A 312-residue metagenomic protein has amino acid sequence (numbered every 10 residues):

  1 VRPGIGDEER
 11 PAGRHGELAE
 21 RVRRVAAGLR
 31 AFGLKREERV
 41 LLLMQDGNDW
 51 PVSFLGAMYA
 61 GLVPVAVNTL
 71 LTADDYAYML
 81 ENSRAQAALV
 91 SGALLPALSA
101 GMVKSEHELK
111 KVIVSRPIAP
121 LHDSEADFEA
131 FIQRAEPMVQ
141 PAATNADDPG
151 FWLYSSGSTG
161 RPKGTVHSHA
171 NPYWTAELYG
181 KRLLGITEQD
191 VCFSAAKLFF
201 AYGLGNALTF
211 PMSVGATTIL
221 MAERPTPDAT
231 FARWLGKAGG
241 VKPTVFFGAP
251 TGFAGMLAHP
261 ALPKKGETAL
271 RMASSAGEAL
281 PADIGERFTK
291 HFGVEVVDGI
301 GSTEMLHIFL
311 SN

Functional and structural regions predicted by a protein language model:
R2-L55, T72-A77, E81, E129: Conserved AMP-binding/adenylate-forming core of the ANL superfamily
A19-R24, Q133, A146, T165-T187 (+5 more regions): Conserved structural elements of the adenylate-forming
R39, Q45-A73, E81-A87, E188-V191 (+3 more regions): A short helix-loop-beta submotif of the ANL/AMP-binding
M44-Q45, V65-Y78, G92-L98, A216-A238: ATP-dependent adenylate-forming carboxylate-activation enzymes
L95-A146, P260: ANL superfamily adenylate-forming
V114, A119, Q133-Y154, R161 (+2 more regions): Conserved pre-ATP/AMP-binding loop-to-beta segment of ANL
Y173-S194, F199-T244, H259: Conserved AMP-binding/adenylation subdomain of ANL enzymes
A216, P243-F247, L257-N312: Gly/Ser/Thr-rich phosphate-binding loop
